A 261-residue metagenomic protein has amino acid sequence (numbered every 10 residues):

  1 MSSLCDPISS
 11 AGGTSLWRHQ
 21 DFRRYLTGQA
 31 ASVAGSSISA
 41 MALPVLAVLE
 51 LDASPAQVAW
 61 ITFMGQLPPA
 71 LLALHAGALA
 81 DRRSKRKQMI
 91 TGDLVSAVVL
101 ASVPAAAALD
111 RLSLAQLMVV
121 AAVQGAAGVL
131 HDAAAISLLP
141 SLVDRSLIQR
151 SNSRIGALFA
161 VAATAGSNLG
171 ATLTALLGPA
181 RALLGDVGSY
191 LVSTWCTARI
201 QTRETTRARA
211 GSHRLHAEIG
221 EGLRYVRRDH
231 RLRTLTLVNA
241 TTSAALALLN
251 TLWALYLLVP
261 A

Functional and structural regions predicted by a protein language model:
M1-A261: Alpha-helical transmembrane-bundle signature of multi-pass membrane transport and export proteins
